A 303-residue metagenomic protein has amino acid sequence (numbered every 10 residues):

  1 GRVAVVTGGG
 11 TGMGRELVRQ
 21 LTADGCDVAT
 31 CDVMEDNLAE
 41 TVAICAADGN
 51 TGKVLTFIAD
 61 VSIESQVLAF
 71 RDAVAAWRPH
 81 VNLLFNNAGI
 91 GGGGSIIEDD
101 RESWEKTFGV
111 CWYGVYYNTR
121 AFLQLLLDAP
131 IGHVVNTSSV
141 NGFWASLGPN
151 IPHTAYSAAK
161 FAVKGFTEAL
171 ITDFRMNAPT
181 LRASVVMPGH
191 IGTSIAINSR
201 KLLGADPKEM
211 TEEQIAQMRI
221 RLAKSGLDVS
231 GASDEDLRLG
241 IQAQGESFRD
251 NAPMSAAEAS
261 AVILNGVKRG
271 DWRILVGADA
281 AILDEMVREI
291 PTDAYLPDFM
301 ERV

Functional and structural regions predicted by a protein language model:
G1-A29: Canonical Rossmann dinucleotide-binding motif of NAD(H)/NADP(H)-dependent dehydrogenases/reductases, specifically
D24-E40: Conserved glycine-rich Rossmann-like NAD(P)H-binding loop of the short-chain dehydrogenase/reductase
E35-D36, I58-A69, R101: The beta1-alpha1 cofactor-binding region of Rossmann-like NAD(H)/NADP(H)-dependent oxidoreductases
S95-I96, D100-E105: Substrate-binding pocket helix/loop in short-chain dehydrogenase/reductase
T119-R120, E168: A short, exposed helix-loop element centered on a Lys and neighboring polar residues
S139: Residue(s) in the substrate-gating loop at a strand-loop-helix junction that position the organic substrate next
M176-I274: SDR active-site lid
